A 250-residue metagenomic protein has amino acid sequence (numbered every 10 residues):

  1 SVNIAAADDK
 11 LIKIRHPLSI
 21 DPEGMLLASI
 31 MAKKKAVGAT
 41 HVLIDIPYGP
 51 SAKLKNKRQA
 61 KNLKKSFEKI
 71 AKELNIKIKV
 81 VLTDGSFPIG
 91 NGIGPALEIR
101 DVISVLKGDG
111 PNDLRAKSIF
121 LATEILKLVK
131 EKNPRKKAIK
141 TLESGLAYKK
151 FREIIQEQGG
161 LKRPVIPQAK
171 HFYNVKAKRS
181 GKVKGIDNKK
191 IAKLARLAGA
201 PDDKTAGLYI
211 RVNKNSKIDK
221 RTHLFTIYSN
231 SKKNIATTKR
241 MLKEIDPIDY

Functional and structural regions predicted by a protein language model:
S1, R15-Y250: Well-ordered secondary-structure scaffolds
A5-H16: Gly-rich Lys/Arg/Thr-decorated short loops/hinges at beta-loop-alpha junctions or inter-strand turns that position
